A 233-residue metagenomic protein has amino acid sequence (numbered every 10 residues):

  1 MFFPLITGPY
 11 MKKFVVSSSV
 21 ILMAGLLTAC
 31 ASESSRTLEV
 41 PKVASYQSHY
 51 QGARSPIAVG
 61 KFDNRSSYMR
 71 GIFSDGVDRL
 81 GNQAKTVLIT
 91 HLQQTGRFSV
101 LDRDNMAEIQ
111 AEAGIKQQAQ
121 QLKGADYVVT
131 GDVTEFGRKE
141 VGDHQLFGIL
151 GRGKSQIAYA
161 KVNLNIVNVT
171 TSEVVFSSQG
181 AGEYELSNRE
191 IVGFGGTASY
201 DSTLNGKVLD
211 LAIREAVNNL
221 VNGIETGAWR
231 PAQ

Functional and structural regions predicted by a protein language model:
L5-S19: Bacterial N-terminal signal peptides that target proteins for export
C30-V100, N105-A113, Q117, L186 (+2 more regions): A structural "domain/chain start" motif
E33, E108-V175, E185-S199: Surface-exposed short loop/turn segments
P56-D63, V87-H91, S99-L101, D126-T134 (+2 more regions): Soluble periplasmic/extracytoplasmic beta-strand elements of cell-envelope proteins
V175-Q179, R214-E215: Juxtamembrane/interfacial segments around transmembrane helices
